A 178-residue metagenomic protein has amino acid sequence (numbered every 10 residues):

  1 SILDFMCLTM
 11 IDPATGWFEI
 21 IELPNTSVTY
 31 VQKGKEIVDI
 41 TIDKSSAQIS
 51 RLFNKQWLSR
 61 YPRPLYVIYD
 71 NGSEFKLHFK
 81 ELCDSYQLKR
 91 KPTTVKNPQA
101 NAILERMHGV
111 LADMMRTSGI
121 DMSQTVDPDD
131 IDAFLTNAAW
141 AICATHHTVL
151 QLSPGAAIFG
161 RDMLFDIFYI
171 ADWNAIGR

Functional and structural regions predicted by a protein language model:
S1-D113, M163-D166, I170-R178: Retroviral integrase
M115-S123: Short amphipathic alpha-helical interaction patches enriched in hydrophobic/aromatic residues with interspersed Lys/Arg
M122-G177: Charged, gly/pro-enriched flexible loop segments at helix/strand junctions
